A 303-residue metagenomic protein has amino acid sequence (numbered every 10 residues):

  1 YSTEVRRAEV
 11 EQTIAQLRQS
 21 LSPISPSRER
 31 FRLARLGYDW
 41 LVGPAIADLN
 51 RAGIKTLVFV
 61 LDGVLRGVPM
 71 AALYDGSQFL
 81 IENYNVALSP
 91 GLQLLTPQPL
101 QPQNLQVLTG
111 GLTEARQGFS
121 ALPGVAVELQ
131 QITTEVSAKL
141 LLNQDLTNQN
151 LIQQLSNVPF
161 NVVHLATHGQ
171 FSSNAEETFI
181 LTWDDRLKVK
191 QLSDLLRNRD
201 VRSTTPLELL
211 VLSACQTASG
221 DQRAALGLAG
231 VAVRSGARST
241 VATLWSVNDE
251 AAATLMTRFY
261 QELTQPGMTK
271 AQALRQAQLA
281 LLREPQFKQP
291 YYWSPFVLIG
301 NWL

Functional and structural regions predicted by a protein language model:
Y1-A87, L94-P97, Q103-L105: Domain-scale, conserved, charged regions that form catalytic cores and adjacent regulatory/interaction surfaces
S2-E4, V58, T109, H164 (+4 more regions): Structured core elements
S20, I24, R28, P44 (+4 more regions): A domain-level signal for caspase-like cysteine endopeptidase catalytic cores and their zymogen-processing architecture
I46, L151-I152, S193, A229: Short hydrophobic/charged patches on amphipathic alpha-helices used for structural packing and interfaces
I54, A252-L303: An often Trp-containing, charged/polar helix-loop segment at the C-terminal end of enzyme catalytic cores
F59, G110, I132, V163 (+5 more regions): Residue-level detector of buried hydrophobic side-chain packing in well-ordered secondary-structure elements
V68-N83, E114-Q130, Q222-A225: Glycine- and acidic-residue-enriched helix-capping/strand-helix junction motifs
P90-Q98, N161-T254, R258: Catalytic cores of nucleophile-dependent amide-cleaving enzymes
